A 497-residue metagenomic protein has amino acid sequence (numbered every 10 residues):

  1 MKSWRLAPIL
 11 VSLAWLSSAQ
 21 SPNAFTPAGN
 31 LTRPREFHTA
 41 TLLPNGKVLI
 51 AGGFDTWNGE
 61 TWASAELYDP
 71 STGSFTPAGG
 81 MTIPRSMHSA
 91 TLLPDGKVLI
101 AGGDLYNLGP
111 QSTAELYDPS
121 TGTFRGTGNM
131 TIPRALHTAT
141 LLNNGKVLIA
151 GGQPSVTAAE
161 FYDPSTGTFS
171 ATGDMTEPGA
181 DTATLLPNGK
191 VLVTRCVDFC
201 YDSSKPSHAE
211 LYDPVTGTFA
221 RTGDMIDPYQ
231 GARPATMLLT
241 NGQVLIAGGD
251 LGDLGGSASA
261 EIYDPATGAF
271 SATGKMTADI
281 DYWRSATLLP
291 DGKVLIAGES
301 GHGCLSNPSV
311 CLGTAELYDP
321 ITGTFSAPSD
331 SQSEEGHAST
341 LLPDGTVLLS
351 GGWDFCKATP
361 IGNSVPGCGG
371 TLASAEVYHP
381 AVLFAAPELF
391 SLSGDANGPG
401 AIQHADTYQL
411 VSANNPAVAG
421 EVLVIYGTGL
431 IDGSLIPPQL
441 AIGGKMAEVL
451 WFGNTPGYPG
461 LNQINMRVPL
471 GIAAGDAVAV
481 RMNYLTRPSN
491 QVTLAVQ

Functional and structural regions predicted by a protein language model:
M1-P8: Bacterial N-terminal signal peptides that target proteins for export
I9-F384, I425: Kelch-like beta-propeller repeat domains
V382-Q497: A sequence-level detector for low-complexity, Ser/Thr- and acidic-rich stretches
